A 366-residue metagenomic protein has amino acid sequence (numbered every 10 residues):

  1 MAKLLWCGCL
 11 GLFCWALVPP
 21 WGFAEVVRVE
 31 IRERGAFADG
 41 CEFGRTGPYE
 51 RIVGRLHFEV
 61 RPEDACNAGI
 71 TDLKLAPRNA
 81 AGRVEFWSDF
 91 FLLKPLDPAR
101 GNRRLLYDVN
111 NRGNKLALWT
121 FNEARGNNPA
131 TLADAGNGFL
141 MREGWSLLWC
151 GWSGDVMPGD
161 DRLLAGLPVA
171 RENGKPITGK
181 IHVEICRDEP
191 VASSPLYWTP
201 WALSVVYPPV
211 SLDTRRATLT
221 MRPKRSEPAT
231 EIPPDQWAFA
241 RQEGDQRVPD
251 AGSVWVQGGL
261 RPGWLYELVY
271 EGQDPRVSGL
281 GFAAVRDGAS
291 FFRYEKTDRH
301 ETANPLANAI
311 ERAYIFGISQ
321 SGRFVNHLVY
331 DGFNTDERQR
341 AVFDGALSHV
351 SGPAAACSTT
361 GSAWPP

Functional and structural regions predicted by a protein language model:
M1-L5: Positively charged n-region of N-terminal signal peptides that target proteins for export
C7-P19: Bacterial N-terminal signal peptides
P20-A24: Sec/Tat signal peptide C-region and signal peptidase I cleavage site
E25-P366: C-terminal His-loop and adjacent cap/lid subdomain of alpha/beta-hydrolase
